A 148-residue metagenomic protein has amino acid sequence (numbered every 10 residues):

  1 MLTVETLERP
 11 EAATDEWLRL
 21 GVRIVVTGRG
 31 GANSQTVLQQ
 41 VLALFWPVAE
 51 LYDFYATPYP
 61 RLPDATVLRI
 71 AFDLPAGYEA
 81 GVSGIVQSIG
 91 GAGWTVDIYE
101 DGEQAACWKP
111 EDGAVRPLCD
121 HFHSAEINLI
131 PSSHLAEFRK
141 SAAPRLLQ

Functional and structural regions predicted by a protein language model:
M1-L42: Short, extreme N-terminal segment that most often corresponds to the first beta-strand
L7-L18, V48-P63: Short edge beta-strands and adjacent turn/loop segments
V25-V26, N33-W46, Y55-D73: Long, low-complexity, intrinsically disordered polar/charged segments
T36, L51, Y55-A56, Y99 (+1 more regions): Generic marker of "main functional regions" within proteins
L44-V48, L62-Q148: Charged interaction segments
